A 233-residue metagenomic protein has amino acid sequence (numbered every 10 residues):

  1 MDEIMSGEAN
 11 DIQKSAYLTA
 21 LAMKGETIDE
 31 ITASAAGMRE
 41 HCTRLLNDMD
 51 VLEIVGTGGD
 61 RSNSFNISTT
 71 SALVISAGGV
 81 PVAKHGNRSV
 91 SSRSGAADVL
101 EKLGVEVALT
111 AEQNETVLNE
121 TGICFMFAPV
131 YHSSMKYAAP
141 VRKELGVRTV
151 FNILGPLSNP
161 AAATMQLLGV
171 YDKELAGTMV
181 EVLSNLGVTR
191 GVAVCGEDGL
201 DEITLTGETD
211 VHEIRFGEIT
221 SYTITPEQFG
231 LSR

Functional and structural regions predicted by a protein language model:
M1-N63, V74-G78, V82, S232: Acidic, glycine/proline-rich low-complexity segments that act as flexible tails and inter-domain linkers
S6, K24, V55-G58, G78 (+6 more regions): Short glycine-rich loop/turn motifs that provide flexible caps or phosphate-binding loops at active sites
N10, K14, T27-I31, A35 (+7 more regions): Generic structural signal for well-ordered, non-membrane alpha-helical segments in soluble metabolic enzymes
L18, F65-T121: A glycine-rich phosphate/pyrophosphate-binding beta-strand-loop-alpha-helix module
E40-T43, S64, G79, E101-A108 (+1 more regions): Glycine-rich anion-binding loops and their surrounding alpha/beta cores
G56-R61, G86-S92, Y131, E197-D198: Acidic, glycine-rich active-site loops and adjacent beta-strand->loop/helix elements that engage anionic groups
